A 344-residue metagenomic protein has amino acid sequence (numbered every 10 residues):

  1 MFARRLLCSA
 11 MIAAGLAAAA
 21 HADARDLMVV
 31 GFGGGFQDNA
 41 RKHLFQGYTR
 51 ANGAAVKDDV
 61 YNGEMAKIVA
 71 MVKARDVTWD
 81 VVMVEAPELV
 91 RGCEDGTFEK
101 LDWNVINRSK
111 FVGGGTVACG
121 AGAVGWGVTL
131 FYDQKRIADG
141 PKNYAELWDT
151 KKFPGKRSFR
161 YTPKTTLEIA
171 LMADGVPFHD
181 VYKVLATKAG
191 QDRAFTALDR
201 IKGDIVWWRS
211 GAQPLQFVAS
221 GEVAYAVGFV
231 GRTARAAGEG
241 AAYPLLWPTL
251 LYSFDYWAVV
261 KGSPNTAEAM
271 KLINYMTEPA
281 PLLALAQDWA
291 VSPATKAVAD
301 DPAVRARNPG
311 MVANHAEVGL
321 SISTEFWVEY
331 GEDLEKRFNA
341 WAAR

Functional and structural regions predicted by a protein language model:
D23-G92: Early extracytoplasmic/lumenal segment of secretory-pathway proteins
G34-R41, T78-W79, V84-Q216: Extracytoplasmic ligand-binding site segments that recognize negatively charged/polar headgroups
D76-M83, W207-W208, A224-F229, P244: Paired acidic/hydrophobic, glycine-rich loop segments that form the ligand-binding mouth/hinge of periplasmic-binding
P87-R91, Y225-A242: A ligand-binding cleft/hinge motif common to bilobed small-molecule-binding domains
R108-F111, W126-V128, Q191-D192, T196-R200 (+2 more regions): Periplasmic-binding protein-like
T129-R136, L171-A173, F254-E268, A284 (+1 more regions): A bilobed periplasmic-binding-protein/Venus flytrap-type ligand-binding module shared by bacterial periplasmic
V260-G319: Mature extracytoplasmic/periplasmic domains
A316-R344: Conserved C-terminal helix/tail region of periplasmic/extracytoplasmic solute-binding proteins
